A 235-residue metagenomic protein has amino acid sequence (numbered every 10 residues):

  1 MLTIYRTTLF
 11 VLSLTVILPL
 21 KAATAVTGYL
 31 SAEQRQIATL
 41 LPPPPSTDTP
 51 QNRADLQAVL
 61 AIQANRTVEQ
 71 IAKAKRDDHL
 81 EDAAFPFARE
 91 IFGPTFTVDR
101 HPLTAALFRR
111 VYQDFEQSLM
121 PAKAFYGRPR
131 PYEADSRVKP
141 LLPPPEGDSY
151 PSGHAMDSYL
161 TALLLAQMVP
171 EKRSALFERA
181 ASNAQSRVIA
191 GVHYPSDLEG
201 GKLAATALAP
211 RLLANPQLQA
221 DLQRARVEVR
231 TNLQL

Functional and structural regions predicted by a protein language model:
M1-L9: Bacterial N-terminal signal peptides that target proteins for export
T8-P19: Bacterial N-terminal signal peptides
T24-A190, D221: Hydrophobic alpha-helical bundle signature of multipass membrane enzymes
P129-D135, L160-A162, L198-T206, R226-V229: Short alpha-helical linear motifs
S182-L213: Interfacial helix-loop-helix junctions of multi-pass membrane proteins
A209-L235: C-terminal membrane module of polytopic membrane proteins
